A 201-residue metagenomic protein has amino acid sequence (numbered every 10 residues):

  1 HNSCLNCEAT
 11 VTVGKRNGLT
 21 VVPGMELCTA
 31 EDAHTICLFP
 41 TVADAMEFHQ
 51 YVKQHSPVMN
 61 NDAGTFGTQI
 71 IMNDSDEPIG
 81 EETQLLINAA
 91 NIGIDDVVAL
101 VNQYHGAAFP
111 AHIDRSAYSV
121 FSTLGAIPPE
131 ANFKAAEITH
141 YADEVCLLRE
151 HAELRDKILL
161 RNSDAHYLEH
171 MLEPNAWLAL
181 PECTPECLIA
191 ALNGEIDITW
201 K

Functional and structural regions predicted by a protein language model:
C4-M46, A99, Y104-A107, I113-K201: Charged catalytic cores and adjacent phosphate/nucleic-acid-binding surfaces used for phosphate/nucleic-acid chemistry
F39-T83, A126: Active-site gating loops and adjacent loop-to-helix segments of metal-dependent hydrolytic enzymes
M59-T68, N88-D95, H112-Y118, F133: Short low-complexity stretches enriched in small and charged residues
P78, E82-D114: Internal catalytic-core helix/loop-beta-alpha segment that presents or stabilizes conserved functional determinants
